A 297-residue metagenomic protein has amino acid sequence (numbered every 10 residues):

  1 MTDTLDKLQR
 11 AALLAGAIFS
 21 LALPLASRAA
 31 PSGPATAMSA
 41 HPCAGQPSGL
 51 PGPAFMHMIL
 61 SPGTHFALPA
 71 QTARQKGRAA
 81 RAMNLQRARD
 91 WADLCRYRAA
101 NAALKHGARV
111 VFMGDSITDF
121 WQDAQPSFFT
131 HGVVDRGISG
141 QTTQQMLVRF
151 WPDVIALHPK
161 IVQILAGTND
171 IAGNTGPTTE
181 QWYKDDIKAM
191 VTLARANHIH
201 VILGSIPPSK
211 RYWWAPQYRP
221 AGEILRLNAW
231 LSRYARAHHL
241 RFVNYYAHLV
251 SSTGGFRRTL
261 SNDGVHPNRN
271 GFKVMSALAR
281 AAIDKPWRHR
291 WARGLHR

Functional and structural regions predicted by a protein language model:
M1-V111, D123, S127, L157 (+1 more regions): N-terminal secretory targeting modules
F112-M113, D119-G132, R136, T143-K184 (+1 more regions): Oxyanion-hole/transition-state-stabilizing segment in secreted/luminal serine hydrolases and related acyltransferases
D115-T118, A247-L249: Short glycine-enriched loops at secondary-structure junctions
T179-K188, A221-L227: Charged helix-capping and loop-helix junction motifs
N197-I199: A short helix->loop->beta-strand "cap" motif at the edges of active sites that frequently abuts
P207-R297: Catalytic His-Asp segment of secreted/periplasmic serine-dependent ester chemistry enzymes
